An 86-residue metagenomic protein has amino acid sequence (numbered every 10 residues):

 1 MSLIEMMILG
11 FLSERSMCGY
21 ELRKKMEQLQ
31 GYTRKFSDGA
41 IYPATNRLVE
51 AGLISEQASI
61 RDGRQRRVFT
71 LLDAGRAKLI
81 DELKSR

Functional and structural regions predicted by a protein language model:
M1-R86: Basic helix-turn-helix/winged-helix DNA-binding cores and closely related short helical interaction motifs
